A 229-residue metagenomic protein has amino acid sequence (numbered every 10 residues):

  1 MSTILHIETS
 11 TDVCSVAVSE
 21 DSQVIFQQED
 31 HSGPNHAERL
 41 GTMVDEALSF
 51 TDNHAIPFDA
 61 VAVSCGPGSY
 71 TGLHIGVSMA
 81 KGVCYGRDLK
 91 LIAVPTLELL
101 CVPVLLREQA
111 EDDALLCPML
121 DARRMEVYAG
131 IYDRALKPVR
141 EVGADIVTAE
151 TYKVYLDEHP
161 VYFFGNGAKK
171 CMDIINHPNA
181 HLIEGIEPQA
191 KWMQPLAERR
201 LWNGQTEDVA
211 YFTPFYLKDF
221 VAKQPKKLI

Functional and structural regions predicted by a protein language model:
M1-C65: N-terminal beta-alpha supersecondary unit
Q23, N35, K90-P188, Y216 (+1 more regions): Surface "functional belts" at beta-alpha junctions
H31-R39, Y70, H74, S78 (+2 more regions): Residues at secondary-structure transition points
E38, T42-E46, L99-V102, E150 (+1 more regions): Short, contiguous clusters of charged residues that form electrostatic/catalytic patches at enzyme active sites, used
A47-T51, G86, V104, M193-L201: Stable alpha-helical structural segments in soluble proteins, enriched in small hydrophobic residues
A62-T96: DPxDG-like acidic metal-binding loop motif
I183-I229: Acyltransferase
